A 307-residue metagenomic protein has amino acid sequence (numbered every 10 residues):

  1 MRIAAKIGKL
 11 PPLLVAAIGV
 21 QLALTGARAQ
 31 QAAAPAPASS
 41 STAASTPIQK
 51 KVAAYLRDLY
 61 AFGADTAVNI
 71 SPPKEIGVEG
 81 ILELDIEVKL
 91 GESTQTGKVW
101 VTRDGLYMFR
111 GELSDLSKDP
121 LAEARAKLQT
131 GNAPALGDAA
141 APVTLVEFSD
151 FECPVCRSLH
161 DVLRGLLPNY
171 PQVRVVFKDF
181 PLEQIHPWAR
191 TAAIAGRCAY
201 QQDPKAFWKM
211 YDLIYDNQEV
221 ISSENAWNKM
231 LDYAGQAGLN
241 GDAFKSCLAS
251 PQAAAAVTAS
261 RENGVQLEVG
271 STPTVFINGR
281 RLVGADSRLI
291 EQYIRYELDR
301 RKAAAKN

Functional and structural regions predicted by a protein language model:
R2-I3, Q30-F109, L231-N307: C-terminal cap of thioredoxin/glutaredoxin-like
R2-L14: Bacterial N-terminal signal peptides that target proteins for export
P11-A23: Bacterial N-terminal signal peptides
L24-A29: Sec/Tat signal peptide C-region and signal peptidase I cleavage site
R103-P134: A short, surface-exposed interaction/processing loop segment used at functional sites
K127-V143, L167: A short beta-strand-turn-helix
V146-G235, N240, V265-G270, R295-N307: Structural alpha/beta surface segment adjacent to cysteine/selenocysteine redox centers across thiol/disulfide enzymes
